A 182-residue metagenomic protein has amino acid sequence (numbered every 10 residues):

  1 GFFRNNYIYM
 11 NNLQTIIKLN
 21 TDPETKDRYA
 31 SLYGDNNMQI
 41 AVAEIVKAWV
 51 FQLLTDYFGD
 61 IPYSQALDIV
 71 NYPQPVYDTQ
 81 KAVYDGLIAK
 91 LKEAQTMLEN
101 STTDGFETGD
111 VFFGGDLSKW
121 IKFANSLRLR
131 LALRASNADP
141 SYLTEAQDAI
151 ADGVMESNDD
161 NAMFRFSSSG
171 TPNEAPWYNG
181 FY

Functional and structural regions predicted by a protein language model:
G1-S64, D68-G105: Conserved, well-structured interaction surfaces
V50-D60, A138-P140, D152-D160: Secretory-pathway/luminal and periplasmic proteins that interact with or process carbohydrate-rich
V70-N71, S136-A138, N161-A162: Solvent-exposed loop/turn segments at secondary-structure junctions within structured extracellular/periplasmic domains
Q80, Y84, G114-A124: Aromatic-lined, polymer-binding surfaces characteristic of secreted/periplasmic polysaccharide-degrading enzymes
D104-T108, Y142-E145: Short, glycine/acidic-rich hinge or "gate" loops at secondary-structure transitions that mediate conformational
T108, F112-G114: Asp-box/WD-like beta-propeller blade repeats and closely related beta-sheet repeat scaffolds
S141-Y182: Hydrophobic-face positions in mid-chain alpha helices that act as interaction patches
